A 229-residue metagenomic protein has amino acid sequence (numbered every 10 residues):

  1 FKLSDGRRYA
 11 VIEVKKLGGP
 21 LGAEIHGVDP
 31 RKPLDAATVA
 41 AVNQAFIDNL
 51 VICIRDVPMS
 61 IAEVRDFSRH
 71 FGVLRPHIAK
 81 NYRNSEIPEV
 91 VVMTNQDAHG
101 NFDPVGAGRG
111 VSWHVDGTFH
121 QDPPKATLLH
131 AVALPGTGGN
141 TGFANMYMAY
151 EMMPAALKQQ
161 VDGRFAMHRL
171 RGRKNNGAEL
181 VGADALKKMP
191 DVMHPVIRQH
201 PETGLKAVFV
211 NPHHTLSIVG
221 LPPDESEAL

Functional and structural regions predicted by a protein language model:
F1-L229: Non-heme Fe(II) oxygenase catalytic core, chiefly the N-lobe of the double-stranded beta-helix
